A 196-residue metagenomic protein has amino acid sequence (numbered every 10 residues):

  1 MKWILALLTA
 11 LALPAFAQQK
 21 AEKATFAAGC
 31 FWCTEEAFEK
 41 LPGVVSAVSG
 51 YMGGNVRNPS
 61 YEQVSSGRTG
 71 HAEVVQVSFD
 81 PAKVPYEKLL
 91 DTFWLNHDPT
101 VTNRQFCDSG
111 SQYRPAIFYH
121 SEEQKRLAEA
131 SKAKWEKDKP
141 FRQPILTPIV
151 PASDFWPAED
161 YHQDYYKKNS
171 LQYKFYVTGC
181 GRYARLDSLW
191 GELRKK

Functional and structural regions predicted by a protein language model:
M1-I4: Positively charged n-region of N-terminal signal peptides that target proteins for export
A6-A17: Hydrophobic h-region of N-terminal signal peptides that target proteins for export in Gram-negative bacteria
F16-K196: Flexible coil/turn and secondary-structure edge motifs
